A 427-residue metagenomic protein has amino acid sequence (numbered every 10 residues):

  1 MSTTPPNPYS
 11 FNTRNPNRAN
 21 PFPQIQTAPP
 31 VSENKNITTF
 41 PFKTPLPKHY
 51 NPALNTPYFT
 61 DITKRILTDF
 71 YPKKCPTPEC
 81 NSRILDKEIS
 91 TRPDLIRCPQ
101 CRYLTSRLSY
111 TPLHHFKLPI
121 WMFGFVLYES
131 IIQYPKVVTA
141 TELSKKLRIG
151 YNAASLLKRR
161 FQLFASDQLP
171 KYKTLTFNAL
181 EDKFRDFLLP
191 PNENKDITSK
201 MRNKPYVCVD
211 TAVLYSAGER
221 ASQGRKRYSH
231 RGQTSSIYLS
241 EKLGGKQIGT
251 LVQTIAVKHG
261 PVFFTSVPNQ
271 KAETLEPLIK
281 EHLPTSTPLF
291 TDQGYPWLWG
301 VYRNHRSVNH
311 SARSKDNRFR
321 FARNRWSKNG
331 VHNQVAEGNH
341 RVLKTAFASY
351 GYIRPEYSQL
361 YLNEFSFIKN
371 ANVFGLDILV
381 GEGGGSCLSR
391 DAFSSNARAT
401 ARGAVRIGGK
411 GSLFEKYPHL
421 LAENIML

Functional and structural regions predicted by a protein language model:
S2-L427: Residue-level recognition of single "structural anchor" positions that define or cap local secondary structure
